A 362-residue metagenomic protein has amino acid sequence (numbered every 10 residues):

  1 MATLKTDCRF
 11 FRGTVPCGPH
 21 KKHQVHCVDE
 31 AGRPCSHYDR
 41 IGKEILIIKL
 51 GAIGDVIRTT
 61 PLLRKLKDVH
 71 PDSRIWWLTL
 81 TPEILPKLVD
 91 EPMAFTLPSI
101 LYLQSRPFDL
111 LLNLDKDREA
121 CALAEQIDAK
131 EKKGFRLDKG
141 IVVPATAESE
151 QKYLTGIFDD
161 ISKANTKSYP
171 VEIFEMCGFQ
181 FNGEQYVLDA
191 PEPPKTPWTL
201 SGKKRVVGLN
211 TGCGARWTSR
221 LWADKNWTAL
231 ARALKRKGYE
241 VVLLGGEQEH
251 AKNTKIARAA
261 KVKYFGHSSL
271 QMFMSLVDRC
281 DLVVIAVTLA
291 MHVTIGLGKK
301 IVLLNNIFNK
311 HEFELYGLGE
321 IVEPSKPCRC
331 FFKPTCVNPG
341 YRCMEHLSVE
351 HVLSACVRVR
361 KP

Functional and structural regions predicted by a protein language model:
M1-P362: Catalytic machinery of carbohydrate-active enzymes, primarily nucleotide-sugar-dependent glycosyltransferases
